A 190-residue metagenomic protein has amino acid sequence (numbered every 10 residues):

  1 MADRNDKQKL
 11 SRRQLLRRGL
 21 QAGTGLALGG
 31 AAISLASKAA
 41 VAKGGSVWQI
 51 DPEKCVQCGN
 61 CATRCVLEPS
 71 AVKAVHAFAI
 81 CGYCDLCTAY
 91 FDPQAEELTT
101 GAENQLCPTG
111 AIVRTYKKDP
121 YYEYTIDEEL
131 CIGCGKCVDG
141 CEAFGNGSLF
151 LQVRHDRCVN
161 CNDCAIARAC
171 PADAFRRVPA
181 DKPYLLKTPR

Functional and structural regions predicted by a protein language model:
M1-R190: Non-ligating segments of multi-cofactor redox enzymes
